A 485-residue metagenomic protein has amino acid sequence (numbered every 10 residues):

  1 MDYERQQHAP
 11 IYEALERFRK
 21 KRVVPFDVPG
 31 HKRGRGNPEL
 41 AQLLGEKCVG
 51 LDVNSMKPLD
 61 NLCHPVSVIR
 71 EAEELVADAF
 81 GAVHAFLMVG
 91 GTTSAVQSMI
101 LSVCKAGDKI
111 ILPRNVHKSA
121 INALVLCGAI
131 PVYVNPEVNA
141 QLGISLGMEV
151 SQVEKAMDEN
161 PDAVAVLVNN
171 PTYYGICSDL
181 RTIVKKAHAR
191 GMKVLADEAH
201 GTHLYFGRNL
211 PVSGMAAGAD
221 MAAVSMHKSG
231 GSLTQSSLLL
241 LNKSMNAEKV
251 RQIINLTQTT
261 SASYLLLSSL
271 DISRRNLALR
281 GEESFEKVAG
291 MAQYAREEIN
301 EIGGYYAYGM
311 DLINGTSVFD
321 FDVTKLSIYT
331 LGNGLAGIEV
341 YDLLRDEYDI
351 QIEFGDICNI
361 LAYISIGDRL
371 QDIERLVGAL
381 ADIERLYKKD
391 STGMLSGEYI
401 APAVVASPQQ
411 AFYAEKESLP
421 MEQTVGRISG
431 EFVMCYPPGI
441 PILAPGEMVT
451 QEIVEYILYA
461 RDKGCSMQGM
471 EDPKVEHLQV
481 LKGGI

Functional and structural regions predicted by a protein language model:
M1-S67: N-terminal "arm"/small-domain region of PLP-dependent enzymes with the aminotransferase-like
V49-G91: Conserved N-terminal alpha-helix of the aminotransferase class I/II PLP-enzyme fold
H84-G107, A123: Conserved beta-loop-alpha segment that forms the PLP phosphate-binding cup at the N-terminus of a helix
D108-V168: PLP-dependent aminotransferase-like
G143-H203: Active-site phosphate-binding strand-loop segment of PLP-dependent enzymes
V212-R251, Q258-S269: Active-site PLP attachment segment
S273-R296, D372: Structural signature of PLP-dependent enzymes
Y294-G469: Conserved C-terminal alpha-helix-loop-beta "cap" of PLP-dependent enzymes that closes/shapes the active-site mouth
